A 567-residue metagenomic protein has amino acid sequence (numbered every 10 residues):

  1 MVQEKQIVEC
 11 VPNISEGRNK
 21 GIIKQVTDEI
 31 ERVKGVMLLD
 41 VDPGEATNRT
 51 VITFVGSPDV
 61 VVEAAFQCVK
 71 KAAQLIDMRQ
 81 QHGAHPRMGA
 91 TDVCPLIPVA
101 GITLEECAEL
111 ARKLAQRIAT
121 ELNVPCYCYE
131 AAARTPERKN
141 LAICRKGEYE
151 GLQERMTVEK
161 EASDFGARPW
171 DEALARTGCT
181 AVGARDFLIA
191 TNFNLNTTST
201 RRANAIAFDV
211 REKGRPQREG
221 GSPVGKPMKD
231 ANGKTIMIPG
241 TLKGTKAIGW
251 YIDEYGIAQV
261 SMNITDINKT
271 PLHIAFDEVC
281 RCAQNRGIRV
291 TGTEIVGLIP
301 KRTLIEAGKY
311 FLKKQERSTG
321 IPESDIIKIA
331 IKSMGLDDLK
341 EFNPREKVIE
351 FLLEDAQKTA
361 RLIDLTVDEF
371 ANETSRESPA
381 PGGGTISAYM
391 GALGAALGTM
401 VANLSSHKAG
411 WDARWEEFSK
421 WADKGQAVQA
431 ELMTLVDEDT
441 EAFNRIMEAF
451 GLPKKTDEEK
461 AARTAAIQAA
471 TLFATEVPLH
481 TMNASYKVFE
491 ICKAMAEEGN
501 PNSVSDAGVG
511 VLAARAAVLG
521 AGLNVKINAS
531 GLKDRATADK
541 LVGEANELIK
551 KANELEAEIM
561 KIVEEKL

Functional and structural regions predicted by a protein language model:
V2-E369, R376, K454, E459-A462 (+1 more regions): Long, contiguous binding/interaction regions
P12-N13, M88-P95, D266, T374-V401 (+1 more regions): Conserved phosphate/anionic-ligand binding catalytic regions in large, soluble enzymes, centered on
T53, S57, T198, L362 (+10 more regions): Non-transmembrane, amphipathic alpha-helical segments
C68, F370, A396-M400, A442 (+4 more regions): Amphipathic, well-ordered alpha-helical segments in soluble domains
L114, V124-C128, E137-N140, V488 (+1 more regions): Preference for long, well-ordered alpha-helical segments
F187-I189, D439-L512, A516, N528: Amphipathic alpha-helical interface segments
Q357-N372, H480, A484-K487, N528: Polytopic transmembrane helical bundles with strong interfacial aromatic enrichment
H407-P453, L548-I549, N553-A557: A structural-propensity feature for long, helix-poor, extended segments
